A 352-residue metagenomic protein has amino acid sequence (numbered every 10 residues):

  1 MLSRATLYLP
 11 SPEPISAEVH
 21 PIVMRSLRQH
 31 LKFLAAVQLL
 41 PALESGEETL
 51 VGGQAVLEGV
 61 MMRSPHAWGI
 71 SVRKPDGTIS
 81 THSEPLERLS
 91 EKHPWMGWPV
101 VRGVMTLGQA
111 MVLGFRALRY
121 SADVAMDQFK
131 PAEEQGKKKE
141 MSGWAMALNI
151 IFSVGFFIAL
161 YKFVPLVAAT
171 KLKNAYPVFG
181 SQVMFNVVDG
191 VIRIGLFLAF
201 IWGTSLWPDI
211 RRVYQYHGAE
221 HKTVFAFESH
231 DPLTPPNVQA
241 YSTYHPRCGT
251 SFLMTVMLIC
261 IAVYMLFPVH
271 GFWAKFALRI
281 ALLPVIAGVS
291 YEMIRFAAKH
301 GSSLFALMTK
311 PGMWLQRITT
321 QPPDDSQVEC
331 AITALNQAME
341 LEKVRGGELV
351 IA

Functional and structural regions predicted by a protein language model:
L2, P12, E18-E133: Divalent-cation
S26, L31, L40-G52, V56 (+8 more regions): Polar-ligand-bearing catalytic/cofactor-coordination segments of membrane-embedded or membrane-tethered inner-membrane
A67, W95-A117, D189-Y214, I286-K299: Hydrophobic alpha-helical membrane-embedded segments
V100, V104, E140, W144 (+8 more regions): Structural motif marking the loop-to-transmembrane transition
G114, S121, Y161-P165, A169 (+7 more regions): Alpha-helical transmembrane segments of polytopic integral membrane proteins, especially the permease/helical cores
Y120-V124, S153-V178, V256-L278, A287 (+1 more regions): Juxtamembrane "helix exit" motif at the C-terminal ends of alpha-helical transmembrane segments in multi-pass membrane
A122, M126, V167-F179, L206-W207 (+4 more regions): Membrane-interface elements of multi-pass transporters and channels
Q128-P177, S181-W207: Hydrophobic alpha-helical segments characteristic of transmembrane helices in integral membrane transporters
